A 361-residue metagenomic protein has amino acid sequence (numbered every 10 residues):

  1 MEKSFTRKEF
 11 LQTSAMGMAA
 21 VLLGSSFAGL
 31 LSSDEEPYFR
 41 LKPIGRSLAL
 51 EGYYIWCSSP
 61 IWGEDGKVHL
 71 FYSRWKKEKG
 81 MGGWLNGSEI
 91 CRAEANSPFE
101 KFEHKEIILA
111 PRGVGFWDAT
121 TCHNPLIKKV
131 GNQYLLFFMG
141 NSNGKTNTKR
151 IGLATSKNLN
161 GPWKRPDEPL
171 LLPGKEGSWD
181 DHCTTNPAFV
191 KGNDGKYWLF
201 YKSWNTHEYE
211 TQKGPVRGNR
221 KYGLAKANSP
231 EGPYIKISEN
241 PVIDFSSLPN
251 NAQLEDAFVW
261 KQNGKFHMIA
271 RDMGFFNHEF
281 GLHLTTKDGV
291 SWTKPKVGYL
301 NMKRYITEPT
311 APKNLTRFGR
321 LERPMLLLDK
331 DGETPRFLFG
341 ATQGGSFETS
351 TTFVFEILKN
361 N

Functional and structural regions predicted by a protein language model:
E2-N361: Carbohydrate-active catalytic/glycan-binding domains of CAZyme proteins, especially the secreted or lumenal ectodomains
